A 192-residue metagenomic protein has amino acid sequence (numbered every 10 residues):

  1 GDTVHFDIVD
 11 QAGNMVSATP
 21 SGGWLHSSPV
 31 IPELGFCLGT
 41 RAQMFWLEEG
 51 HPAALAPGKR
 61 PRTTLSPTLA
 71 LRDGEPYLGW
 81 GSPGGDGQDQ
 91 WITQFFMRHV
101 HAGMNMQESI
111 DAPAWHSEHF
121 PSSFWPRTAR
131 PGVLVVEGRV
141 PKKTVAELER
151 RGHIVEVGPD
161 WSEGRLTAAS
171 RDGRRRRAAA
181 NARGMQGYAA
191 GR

Functional and structural regions predicted by a protein language model:
G1, V135-R192: Cofactor-centric catalytic regions
G1-G158: Proteins synthesized as precursors that undergo proteolytic processing into mature forms
